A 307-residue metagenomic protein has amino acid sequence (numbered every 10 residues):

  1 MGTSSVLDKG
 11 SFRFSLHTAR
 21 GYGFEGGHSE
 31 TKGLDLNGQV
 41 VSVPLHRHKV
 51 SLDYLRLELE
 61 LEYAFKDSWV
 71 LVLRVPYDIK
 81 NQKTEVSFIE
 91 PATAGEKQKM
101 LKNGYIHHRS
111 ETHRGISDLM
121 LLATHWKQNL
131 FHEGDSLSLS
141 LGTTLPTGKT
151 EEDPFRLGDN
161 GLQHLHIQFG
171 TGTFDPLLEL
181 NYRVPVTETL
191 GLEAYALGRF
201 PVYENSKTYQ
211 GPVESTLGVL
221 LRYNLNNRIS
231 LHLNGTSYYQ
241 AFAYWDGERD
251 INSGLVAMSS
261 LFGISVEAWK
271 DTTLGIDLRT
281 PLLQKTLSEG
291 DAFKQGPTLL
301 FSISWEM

Functional and structural regions predicted by a protein language model:
M1-N37, T124, H132-S138: Outer-membrane beta-barrel biogenesis signature
G2, V43-R47, G104-E111, Q163-Q168 (+3 more regions): Extracellular loop and loop/strand-boundary signature of outer-membrane beta-barrel proteins
T3, F14-T18, L57-Y63, L73 (+9 more regions): Residues on the lipid-exposed face of transmembrane beta-strands in outer-membrane beta-barrel proteins
G10, S51-L57, Y105, H113-L119 (+5 more regions): Residues that define the transmembrane beta-barrel architecture of outer-membrane proteins
S29, D35-N37, R199, E204-M307: Outer membrane beta-barrel transmembrane domains
H48-Q82, G191, Y195-E204, T208-T216 (+2 more regions): Glycine- and aromatic-enriched membrane insertion/assembly motifs of diderm outer-membrane and organelle channel
W69-L71, F131-H132, E188-L192, R228-L233 (+1 more regions): Repeated loop/turn-to-beta-strand initiation elements of outer-membrane beta-barrel proteins
I79-Y209: Outer-membrane pore/translocation modules
